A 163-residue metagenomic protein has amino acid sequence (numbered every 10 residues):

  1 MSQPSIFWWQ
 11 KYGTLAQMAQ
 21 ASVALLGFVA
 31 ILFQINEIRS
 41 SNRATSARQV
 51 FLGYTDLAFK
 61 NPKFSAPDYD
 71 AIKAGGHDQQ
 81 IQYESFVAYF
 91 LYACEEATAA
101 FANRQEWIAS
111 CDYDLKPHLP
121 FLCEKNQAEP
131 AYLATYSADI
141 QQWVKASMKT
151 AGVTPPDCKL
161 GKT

Functional and structural regions predicted by a protein language model:
M1-A21: N-terminal positive-inside, membrane-proximal cytosolic segments immediately preceding the first
S2-S5, F33-T163: Amphipathic alpha-helical "stem/stalk" segments
Y12-L15, L26, D78: Generic detector of short alpha-helix boundary/capping microenvironments and adjacent low-complexity segments
Q17-F33: Hydrophobic membrane-insertion alpha-helices, especially the h-region of bacterial N-terminal signal peptides
